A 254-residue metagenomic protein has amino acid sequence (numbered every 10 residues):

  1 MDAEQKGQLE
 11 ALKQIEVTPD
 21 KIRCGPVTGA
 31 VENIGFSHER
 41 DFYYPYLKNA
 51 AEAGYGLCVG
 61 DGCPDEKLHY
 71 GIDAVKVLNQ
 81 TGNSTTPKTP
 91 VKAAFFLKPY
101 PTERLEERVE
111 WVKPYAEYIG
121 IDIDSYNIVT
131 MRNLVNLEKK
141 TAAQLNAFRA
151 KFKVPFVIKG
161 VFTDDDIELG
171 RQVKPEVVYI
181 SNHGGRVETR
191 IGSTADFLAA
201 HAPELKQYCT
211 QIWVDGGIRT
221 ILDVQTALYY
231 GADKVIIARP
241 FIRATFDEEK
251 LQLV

Functional and structural regions predicted by a protein language model:
M1-E168, Q172-V173, G184-V187, D196 (+1 more regions): Active-site entrance/lid segments in N-terminal catalytic domains of soluble metabolic enzymes
P26, A30, G217, P240-T245: Residue-level preference for alpha-helix termini and adjacent loops
S125, V173-G192, T226-L253: Glycine-rich phosphate-binding active-site loops on the catalytic face of alpha/beta enzymes
K159, H183, V187, Q211-I218 (+1 more regions): Glycine-rich beta-strand-to-loop/alpha-helix junction loops that act as flexible
G192-A200: Second-shell residues forming the walls of enzyme active-site clefts
A202-K206, I212-D233: Hydrophobic alpha-helical bundle architecture
